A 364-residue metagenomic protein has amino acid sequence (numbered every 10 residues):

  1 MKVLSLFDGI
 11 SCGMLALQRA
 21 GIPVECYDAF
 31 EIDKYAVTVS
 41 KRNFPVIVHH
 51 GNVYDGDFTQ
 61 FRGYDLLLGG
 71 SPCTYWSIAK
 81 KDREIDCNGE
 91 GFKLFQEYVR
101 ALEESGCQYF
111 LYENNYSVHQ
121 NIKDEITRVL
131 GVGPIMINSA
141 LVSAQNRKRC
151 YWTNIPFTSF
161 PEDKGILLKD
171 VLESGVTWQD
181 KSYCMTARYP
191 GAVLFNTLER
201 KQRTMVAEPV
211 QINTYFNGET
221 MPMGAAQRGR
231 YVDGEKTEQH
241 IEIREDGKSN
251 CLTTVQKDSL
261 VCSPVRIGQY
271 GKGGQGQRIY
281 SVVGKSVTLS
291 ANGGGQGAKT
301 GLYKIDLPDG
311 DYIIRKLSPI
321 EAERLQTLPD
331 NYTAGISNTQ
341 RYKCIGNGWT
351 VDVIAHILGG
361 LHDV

Functional and structural regions predicted by a protein language model:
M1-V364: Conserved active-site and SAM-binding loop architecture of S-adenosyl-L-methionine-dependent nucleic-acid
